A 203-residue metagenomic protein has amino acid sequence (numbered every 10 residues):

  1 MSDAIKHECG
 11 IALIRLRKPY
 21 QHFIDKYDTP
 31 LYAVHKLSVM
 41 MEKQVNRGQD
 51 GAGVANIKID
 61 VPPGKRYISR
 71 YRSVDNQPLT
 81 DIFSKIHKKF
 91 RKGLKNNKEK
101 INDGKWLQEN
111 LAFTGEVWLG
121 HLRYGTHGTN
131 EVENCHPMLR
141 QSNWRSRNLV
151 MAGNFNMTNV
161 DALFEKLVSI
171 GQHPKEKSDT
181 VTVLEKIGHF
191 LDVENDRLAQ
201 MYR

Functional and structural regions predicted by a protein language model:
M1-R203: Conserved short alpha-helical segments that host acidic/polar catalytic motifs at enzyme active sites
